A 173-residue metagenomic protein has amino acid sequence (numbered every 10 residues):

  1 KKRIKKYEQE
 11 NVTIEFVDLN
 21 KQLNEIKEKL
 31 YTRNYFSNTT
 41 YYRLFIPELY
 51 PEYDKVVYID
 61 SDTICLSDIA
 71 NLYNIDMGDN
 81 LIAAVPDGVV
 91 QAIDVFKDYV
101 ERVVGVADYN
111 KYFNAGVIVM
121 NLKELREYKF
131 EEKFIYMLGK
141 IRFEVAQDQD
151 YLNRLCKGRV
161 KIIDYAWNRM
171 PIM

Functional and structural regions predicted by a protein language model:
K1-M173: Glycosyltransferase catalytic domains, chiefly GT-A lineage
